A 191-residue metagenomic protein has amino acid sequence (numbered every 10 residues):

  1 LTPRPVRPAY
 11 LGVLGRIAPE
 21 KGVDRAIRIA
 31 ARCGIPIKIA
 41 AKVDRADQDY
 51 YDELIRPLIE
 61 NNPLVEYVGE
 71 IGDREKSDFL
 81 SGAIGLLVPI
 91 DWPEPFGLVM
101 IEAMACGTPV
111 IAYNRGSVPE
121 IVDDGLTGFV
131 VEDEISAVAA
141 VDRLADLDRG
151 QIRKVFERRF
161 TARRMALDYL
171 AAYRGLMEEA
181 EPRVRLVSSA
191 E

Functional and structural regions predicted by a protein language model:
L1-A40: Conserved donor-binding/catalytic core segment of Leloir-type glycosyltransferases
I39-A41, D52-R74: Nucleotide-activated donor-binding/catalytic signature segment of Leloir-type glycosyltransferases, i.e., the conserved
E70, D78-A83, Y169: Short alpha-helical donor nucleotide-sugar binding micro-motif in glycosyltransferases
S81-P95, T108: Acidic donor-binding loop of glycosyltransferase active sites
G97-M100, V118: Short glycine/serine-rich donor-binding loops of glycosyltransferases
A105, P109-A112, V122: Short hydrophobic beta-strand element within catalytic cores of glycosyltransferases and related nucleotide-activated
P119-D146: Change "using UDP/GDP/dTDP sugars" to "using nucleotide sugars
D146-D168, G175: A short, well-ordered alpha-helix in the C-terminal region of glycosyltransferases
